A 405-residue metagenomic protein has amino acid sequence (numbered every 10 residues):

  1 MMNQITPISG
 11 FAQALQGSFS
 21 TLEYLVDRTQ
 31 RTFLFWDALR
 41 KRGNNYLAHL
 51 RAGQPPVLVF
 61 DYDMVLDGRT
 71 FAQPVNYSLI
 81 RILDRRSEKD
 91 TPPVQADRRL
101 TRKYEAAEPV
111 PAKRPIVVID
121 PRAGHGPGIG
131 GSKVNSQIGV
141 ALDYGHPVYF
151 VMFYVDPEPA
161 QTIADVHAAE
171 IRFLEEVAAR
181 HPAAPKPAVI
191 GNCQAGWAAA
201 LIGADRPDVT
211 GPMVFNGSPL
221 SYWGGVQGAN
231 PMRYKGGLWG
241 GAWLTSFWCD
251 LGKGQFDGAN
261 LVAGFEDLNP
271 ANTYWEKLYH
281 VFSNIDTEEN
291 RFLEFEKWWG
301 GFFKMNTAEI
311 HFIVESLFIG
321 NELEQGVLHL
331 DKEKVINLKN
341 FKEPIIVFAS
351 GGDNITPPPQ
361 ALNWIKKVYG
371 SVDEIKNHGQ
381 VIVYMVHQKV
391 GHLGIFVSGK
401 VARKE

Functional and structural regions predicted by a protein language model:
M1-K41, A183, A199-H311: Alpha/beta-hydrolase-fold enzymes
M1-Q13, Y154, F318, E322-I336 (+2 more regions): Alpha/beta-hydrolase-fold serine-hydrolase catalytic core, especially in secreted/extracellular enzymes
H49-P157: Short, surface-exposed "cap/lid" segments of acyl-processing enzymes
Y149-D165, I395-F396: Glycine-rich "HGGG/HGxG" loop immediately N-terminal to the catalytic nucleophile of the alpha/beta-hydrolase
D156-A160, A168-P187: Conserved acidic catalytic loop of the alpha/beta-hydrolase fold
V189-G191, N216, F348: Short beta-strand immediately N-terminal to the catalytic nucleophile in serine-hydrolase-like folds
I190-A199: Gly/Ala-rich beta-loop-alpha elbow adjacent to hydrolase catalytic centers
F341, I346-A349, D353: Short beta-strand/loop motif that positions the catalytic acidic residue of the alpha/beta-hydrolase fold
